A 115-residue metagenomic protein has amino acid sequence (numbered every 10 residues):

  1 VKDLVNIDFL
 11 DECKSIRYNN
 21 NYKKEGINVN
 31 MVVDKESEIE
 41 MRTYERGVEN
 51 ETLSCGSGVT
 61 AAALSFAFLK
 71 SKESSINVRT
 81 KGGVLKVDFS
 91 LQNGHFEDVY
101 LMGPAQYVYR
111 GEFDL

Functional and structural regions predicted by a protein language model:
V1-S54, A63-L115: Active-site proximal loop and beta-alpha junction motif in alpha/beta enzyme cores
S57: Short secondary-structure boundary segments
